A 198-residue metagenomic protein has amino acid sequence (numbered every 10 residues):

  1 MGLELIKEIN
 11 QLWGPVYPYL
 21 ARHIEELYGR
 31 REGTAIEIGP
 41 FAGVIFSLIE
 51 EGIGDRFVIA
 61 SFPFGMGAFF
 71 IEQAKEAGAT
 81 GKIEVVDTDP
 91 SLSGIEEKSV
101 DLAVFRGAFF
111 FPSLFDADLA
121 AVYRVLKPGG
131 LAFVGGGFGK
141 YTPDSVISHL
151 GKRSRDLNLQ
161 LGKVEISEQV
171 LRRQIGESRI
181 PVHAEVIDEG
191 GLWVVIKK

Functional and structural regions predicted by a protein language model:
L12-G33: Conserved alpha-helix/loop element of class I SAM-dependent methyltransferases that forms part of the SAM/SAH-binding
I36-E37, F41-L92: Class I SAM-dependent methyltransferase SAM/SAH-binding core
S91-A103: A short acidic, Gly/Pro-enriched loop at the edge of an enzyme's catalytic core that lines a small-molecule cofactor
D101-D116: A short SAM/SAH-binding and catalytic strip from SAM-dependent methyltransferases
D116-L131: A short glycine-rich, Lys/Arg-flanked "PGG" loop and its adjoining helix->strand segment in the class I
F133-N158: Conserved class I S-adenosyl-L-methionine
Q160-R179: Short alpha-helix
Q174-K198: Core SAM-dependent methyltransferase catalytic element
